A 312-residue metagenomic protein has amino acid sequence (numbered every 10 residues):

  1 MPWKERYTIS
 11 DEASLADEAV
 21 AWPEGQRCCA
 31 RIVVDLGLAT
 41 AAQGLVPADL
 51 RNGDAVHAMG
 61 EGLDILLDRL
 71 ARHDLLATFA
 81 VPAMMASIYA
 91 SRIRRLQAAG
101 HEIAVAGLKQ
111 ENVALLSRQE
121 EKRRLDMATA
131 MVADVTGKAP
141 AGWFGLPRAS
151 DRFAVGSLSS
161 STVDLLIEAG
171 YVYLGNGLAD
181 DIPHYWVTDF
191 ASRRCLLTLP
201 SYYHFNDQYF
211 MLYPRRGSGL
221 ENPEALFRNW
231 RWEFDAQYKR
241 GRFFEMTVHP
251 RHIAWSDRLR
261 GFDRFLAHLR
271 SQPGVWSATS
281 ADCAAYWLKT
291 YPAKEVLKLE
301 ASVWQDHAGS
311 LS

Functional and structural regions predicted by a protein language model:
W3-E102, K109-E111, R242, H268-L269 (+1 more regions): Active-site beta->alpha N-cap acidic-glycine motif
D11, A55-G60, T78-A90, E111-R123 (+5 more regions): Acidic-and-aromatic substrate-binding clefts and catalytic sites of carbohydrate-active enzymes
L15-D17, G62, A86-Q97, A179-C195 (+1 more regions): Alpha-helical scaffolding within the catalytic cores of extracellular/periplasmic polymer-degrading hydrolases
A16, L63-L67, A90-R94, K122-A130 (+3 more regions): Generic structural signal for well-ordered alpha-helices, preferentially at hydrophobic/aromatic core positions
D35, L70, A106, W143 (+4 more regions): Conserved, mostly hydrophobic/aromatic
R72-H73, Y173, Y185, E224-S312: C-terminal domain-boundary segment and adjacent tail
N112-S201, R258-G261: Catalytic domains of cell-wall/extracellular-matrix polysaccharide-remodeling enzymes, centered on de-N-acetylation
C195-W232, Y238-K239: A conserved mid-domain beta-alpha-beta active-site/ligand-binding segment of alpha/beta enzyme cores
